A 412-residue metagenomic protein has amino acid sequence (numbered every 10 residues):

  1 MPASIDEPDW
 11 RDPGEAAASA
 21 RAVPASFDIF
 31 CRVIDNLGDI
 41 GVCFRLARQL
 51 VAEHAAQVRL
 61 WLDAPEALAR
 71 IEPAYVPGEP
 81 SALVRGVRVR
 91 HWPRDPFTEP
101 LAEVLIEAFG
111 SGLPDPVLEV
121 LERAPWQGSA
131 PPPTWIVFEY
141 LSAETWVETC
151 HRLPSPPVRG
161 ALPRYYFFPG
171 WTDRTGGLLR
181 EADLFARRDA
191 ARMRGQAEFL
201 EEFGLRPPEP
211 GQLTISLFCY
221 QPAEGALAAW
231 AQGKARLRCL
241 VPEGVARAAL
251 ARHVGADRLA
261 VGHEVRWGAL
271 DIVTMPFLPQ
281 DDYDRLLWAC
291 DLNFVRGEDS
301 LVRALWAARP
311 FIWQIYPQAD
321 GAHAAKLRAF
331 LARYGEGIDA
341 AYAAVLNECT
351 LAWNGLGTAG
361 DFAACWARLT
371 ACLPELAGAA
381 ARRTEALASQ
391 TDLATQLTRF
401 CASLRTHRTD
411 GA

Functional and structural regions predicted by a protein language model:
P2-D12, A20-F27, P169: Positively charged, low-complexity intrinsically disordered leader regions
S26, E103-V104, T134, T214 (+1 more regions): Structural motif
F30-A161, G244: Active-site and donor-binding regions of nucleotide-sugar-utilizing enzymes
L37, F44-R48, F277-K326: A donor-sugar binding/catalytic signature common to diverse glycosyltransferases and related nucleotide-sugar
W92-R94, A249, V254-L305: Donor nucleotide-activated moiety binding/catalytic core segment of transferases that use nucleotide-activated donors
E139-G225: A nucleotide-sugar donor-handling region in carbohydrate enzymes
E181, E336-A412: C-terminal amphipathic helix plus adjacent low-complexity, charged tail appended to glycosyltransferase catalytic
Q212-H263: Membrane-embedded hairpin module used as a gating/binding unit in multi-pass transport and secretion proteins
